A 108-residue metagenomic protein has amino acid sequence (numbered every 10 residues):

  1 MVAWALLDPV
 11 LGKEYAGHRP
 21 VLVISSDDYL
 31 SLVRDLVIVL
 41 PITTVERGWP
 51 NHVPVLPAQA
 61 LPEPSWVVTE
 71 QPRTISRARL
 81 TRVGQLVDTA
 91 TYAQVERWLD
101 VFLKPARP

Functional and structural regions predicted by a protein language model:
M1-P108: Conserved functional hotspots at enzyme active or ligand-binding sites that engage polyanionic ligands
